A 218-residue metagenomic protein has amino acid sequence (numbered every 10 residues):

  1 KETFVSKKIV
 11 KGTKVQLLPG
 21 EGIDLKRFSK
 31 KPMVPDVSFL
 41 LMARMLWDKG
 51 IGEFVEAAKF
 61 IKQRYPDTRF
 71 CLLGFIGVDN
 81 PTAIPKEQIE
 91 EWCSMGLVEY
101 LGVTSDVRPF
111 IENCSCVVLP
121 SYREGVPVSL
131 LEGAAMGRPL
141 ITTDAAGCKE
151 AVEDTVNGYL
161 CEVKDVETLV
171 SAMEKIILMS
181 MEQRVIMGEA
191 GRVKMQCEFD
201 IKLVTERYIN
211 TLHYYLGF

Functional and structural regions predicted by a protein language model:
K1-V15, G22-L25: A short, active-site helix/loop in glycosyltransferases that binds the activated sugar's phosphate group
E2-T3, R69-L97, L101: Short, structured helix-loop element that forms part of the nucleotide-activated donor/catalytic region
L17-F28, I76-G77, I209: Short beta-strand->alpha-helix junction loop in the catalytic core of nucleotide-activated group-transfer enzymes
P32-K49, V55-A58, C71: Conserved donor-binding/catalytic core segment of Leloir-type glycosyltransferases
V103, Y122: Aromatic "clamp/platform" in nucleotide-sugar-dependent glycosyltransferases that forms part of the donor/acceptor
P139-T142, V152: Short hydrophobic beta-strand element within catalytic cores of glycosyltransferases and related nucleotide-activated
D154-T155, Y159-V166, K175-M181: Conserved acidic donor-binding segment of nucleotide-sugar-dependent glycosyltransferases
E182-E198, V204-N210: A short, well-ordered alpha-helix in the C-terminal region of glycosyltransferases
